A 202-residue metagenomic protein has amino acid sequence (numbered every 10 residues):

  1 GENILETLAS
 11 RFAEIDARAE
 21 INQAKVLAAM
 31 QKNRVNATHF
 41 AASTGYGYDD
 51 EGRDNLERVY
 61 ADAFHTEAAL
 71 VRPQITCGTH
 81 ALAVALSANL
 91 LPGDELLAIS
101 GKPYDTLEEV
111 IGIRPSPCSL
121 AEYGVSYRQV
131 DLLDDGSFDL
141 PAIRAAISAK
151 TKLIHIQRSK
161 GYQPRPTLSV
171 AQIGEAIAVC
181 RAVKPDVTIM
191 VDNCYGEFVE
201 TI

Functional and structural regions predicted by a protein language model:
I4-A9, D16, V26-L27, Q31-H39 (+4 more regions): Conserved PLP-enzyme active-site core in the AAT-like
R18-I21: A short alpha-helical cap/connector motif
A42: Aromatic- and Gly/Pro-rich donor/ligand-binding loops that form nucleotide- or phosphate-bearing donor binding pockets
Y48-G52: Short beta-strand to alpha-helix junction loop
E57: Generic structural marker for isolated residues within well-ordered, non-membrane alpha-helices of soluble domains
